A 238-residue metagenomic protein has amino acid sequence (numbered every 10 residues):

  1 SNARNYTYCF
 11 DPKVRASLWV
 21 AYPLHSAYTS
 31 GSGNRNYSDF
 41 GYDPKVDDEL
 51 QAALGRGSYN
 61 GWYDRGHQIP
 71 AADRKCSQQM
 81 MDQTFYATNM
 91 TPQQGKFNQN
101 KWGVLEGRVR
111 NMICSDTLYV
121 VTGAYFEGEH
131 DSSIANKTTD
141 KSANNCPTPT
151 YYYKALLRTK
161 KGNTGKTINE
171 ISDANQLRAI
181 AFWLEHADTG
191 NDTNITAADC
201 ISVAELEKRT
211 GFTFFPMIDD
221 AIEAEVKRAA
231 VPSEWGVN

Functional and structural regions predicted by a protein language model:
A3-Q68: Short, His- and charge-rich active-site/binding loops that engage polyanionic ligands
D48-N238: Domain-level detector of nuclease and nuclease-like folds in predominantly extracellular/periplasmic contexts
